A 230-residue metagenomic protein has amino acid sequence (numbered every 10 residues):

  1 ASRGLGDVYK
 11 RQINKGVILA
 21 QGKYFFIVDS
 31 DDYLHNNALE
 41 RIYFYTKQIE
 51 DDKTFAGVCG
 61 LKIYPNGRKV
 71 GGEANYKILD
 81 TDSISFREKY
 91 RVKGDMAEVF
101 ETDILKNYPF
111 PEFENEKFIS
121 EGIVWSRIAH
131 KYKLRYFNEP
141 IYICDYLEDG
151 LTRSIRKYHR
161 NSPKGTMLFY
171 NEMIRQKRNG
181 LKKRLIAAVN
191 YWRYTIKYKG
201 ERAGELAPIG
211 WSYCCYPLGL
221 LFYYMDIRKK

Functional and structural regions predicted by a protein language model:
A1-Y9: Single conserved hydrophobic/aromatic residue that forms the stacking wall/gate of nucleotide- or nucleobase-binding
Y9-I18, W125-S126: Short, conserved alpha-helix that lines the donor NDP-sugar binding/gating region of sugar-transfer enzymes
F25: Short aromatic/hydrophobic "clamp" motif used to bind/position activated sugar donors
D29-Y33: The conserved acidic donor/metal-binding loop of glycosyltransferases
N37-G72: Conserved donor NDP-sugar-binding/catalytic core segment of glycosyltransferases
R68-R153: Conserved nucleotide-sugar donor-binding catalytic segment
A129, Y142-C144, S154-N179: Catalytic core of nucleotide-sugar-dependent glycosyltransferases
I196-K230: Membrane-interface aromatic/basic loop that binds lipid-linked glycans or pyrophosphate carriers, typified by
